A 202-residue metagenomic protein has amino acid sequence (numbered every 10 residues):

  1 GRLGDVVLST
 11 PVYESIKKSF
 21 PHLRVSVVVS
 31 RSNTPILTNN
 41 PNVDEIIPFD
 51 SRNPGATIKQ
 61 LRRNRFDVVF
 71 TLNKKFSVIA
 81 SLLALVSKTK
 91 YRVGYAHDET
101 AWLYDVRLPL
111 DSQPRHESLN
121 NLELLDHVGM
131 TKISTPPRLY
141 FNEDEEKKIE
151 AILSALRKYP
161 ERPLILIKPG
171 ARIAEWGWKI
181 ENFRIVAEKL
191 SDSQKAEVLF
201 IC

Functional and structural regions predicted by a protein language model:
G1-C202: Catalytic machinery of carbohydrate-active enzymes, primarily nucleotide-sugar-dependent glycosyltransferases
